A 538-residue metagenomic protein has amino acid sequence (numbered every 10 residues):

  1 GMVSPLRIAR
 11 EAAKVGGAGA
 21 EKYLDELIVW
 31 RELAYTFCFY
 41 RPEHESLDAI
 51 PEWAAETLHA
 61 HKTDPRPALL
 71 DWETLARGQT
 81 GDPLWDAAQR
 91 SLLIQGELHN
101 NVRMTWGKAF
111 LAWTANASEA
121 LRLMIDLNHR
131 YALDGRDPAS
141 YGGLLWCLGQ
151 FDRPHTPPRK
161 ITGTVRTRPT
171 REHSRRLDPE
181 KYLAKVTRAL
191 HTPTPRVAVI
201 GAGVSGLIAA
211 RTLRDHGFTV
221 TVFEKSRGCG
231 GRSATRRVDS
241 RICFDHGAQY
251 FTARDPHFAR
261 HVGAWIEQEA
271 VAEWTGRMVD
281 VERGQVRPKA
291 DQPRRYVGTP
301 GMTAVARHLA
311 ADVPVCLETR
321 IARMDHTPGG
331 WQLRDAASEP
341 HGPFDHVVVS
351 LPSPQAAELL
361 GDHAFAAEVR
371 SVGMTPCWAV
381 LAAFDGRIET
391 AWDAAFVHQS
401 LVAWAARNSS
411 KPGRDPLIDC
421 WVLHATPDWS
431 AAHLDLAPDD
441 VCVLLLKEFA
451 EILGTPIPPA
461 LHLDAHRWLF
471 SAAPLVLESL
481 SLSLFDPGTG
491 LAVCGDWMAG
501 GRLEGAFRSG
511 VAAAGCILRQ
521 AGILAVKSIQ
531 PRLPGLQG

Functional and structural regions predicted by a protein language model:
M2-L98: Gly/Thr-rich phosphate-binding loop signature of adenosyl cofactor/nucleotide-binding cores
W146, F151-P158, H173-R176, G228 (+3 more regions): Conserved flavin/dinucleotide-binding core of flavoenzymes
T192-S205: Beta1/beta-strand and adjacent pyrophosphate-binding region of the FAD-binding site in flavoprotein oxidoreductases
R214-D239: Glycine-rich FAD pyrophosphate-binding loop
G230, D239-F244, P340-F396, T455: Central helical "cap/lid" subdomain
T235-M278: N-terminal FAD cofactor-binding segment of flavoenzymes
Y250-R254, V286-H308, D435-V441: Short beta-strand to alpha-helix junction loop
L317-Q332: A conserved short coil-to-beta-strand element within the FAD-binding core of flavoproteins
